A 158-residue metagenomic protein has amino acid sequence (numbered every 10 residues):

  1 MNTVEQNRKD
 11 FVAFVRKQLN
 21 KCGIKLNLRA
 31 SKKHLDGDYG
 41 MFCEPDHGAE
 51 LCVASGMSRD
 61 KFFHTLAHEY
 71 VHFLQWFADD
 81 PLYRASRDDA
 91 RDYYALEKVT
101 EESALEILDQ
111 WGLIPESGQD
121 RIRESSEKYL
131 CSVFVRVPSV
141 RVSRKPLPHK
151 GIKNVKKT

Functional and structural regions predicted by a protein language model:
M1, G48-V53, P81-D89: Glycine-/proline-rich flexible loop or hinge segments
N2-Q6, D10, A95, S117 (+1 more regions): Alpha-helix boundary/N-cap detector
T3, K21, N154-T158: N-terminal cationic leader/targeting segments used for protein routing and processing
V4-C22: Zn2+-dependent metallopeptidase catalytic core
R16-K61, F73-F77: Active-site scaffold of zinc-dependent metalloenzymes
S58-K61, L105-T158: Long, well-structured alpha-helical subdomains associated with metal-dependent extracellular/ecto-lumenal hydrolases
D60, W76-E106: Post-HEXXH active-site segment of zinc metalloproteases
K61-E69: Short alpha-helical catalytic segment bearing the HExxH-like zincin motif of zinc-dependent metalloproteases
